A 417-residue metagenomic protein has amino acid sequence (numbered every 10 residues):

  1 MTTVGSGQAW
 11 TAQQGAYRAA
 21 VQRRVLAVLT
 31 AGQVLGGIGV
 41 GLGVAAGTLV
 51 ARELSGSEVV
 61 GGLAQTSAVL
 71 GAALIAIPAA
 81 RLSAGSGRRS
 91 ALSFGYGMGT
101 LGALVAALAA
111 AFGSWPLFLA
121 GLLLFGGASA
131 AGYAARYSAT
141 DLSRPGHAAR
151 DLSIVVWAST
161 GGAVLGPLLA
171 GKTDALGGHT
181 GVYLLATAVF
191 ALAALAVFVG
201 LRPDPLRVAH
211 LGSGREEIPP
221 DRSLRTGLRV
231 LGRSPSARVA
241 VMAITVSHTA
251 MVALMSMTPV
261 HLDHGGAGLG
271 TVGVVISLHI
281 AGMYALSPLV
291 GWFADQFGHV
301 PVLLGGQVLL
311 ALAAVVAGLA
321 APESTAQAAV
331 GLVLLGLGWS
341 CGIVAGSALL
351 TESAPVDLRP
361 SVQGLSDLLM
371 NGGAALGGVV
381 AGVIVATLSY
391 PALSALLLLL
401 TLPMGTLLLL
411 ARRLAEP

Functional and structural regions predicted by a protein language model:
T2-R23, R202-V241: Juxtamembrane intracellular "pre-TM" segments in multi-pass secondary transporters
V34, W115-A130, Q327-C341: Hydrophobic core of transmembrane alpha-helices in multi-pass small-molecule transporters, especially MFS/SLC-type
G47, A130-S143, C341-A354: Intracellular juxtamembrane helix-capping segments at the cytosolic ends of symmetry-related transmembrane helices
I75-R88, D174, A285-H299, V385: Helix-to-loop junctions at the C-terminal end of transmembrane segments in multipass secondary transporters
G97-F112, L309-P322: C-terminal ends and interior cores of transmembrane alpha-helices in multi-pass membrane transporters/permeases
F112-L117, P145, V155-L201: Helix-loop-helix hairpin linking two adjacent transmembrane segments in secondary transporters
G121-A158: Cytoplasmic helix-loop-helix junction between adjacent transmembrane helices in 12-TM secondary transporters
T187-G212, L407-R412: C-terminal membrane-cytosol helix-exit motif in multi-pass small-molecule transporters
